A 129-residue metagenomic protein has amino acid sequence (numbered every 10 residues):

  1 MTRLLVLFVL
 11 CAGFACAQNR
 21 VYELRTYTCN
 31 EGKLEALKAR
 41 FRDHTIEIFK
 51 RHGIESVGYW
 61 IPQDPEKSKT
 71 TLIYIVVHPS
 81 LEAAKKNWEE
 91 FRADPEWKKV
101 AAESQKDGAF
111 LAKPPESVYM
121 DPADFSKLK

Functional and structural regions predicted by a protein language model:
L4-G13: Sec-dependent N-terminal signal peptides
A15-A17: Boundary at the C-terminal end of the N-terminal hydrophobic targeting segment
N19-A36, H44, I48, D124-K129: Surface-exposed interaction/gating patches
V21-T26, L37, T71-H78, S117: Short, structured motif recognition centered on aromatic/hydrophobic residues
A39-V57, P65, V77-Y119: An amphipathic, aromatic/His-enriched active-site/gating alpha helix that lines ligand/cofactor pockets
